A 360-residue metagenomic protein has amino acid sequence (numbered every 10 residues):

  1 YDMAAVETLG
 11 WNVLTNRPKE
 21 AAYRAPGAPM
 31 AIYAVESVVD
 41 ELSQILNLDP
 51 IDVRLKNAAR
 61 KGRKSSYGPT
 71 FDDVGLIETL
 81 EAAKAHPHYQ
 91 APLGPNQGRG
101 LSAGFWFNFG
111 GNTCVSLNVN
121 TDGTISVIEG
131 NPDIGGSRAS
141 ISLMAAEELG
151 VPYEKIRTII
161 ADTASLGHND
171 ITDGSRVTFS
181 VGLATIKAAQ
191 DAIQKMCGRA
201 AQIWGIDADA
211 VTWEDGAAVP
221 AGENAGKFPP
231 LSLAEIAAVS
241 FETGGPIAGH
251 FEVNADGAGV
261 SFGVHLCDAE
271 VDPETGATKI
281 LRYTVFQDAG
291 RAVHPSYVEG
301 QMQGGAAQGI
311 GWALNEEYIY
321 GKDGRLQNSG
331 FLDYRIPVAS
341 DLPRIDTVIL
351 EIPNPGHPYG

Functional and structural regions predicted by a protein language model:
Y1-W106, D122, M144-G360: C-terminal catalytic domains of large/alpha subunits in multi-subunit enzymes
R99-I125, E129-P132: Conserved beta-alpha junction segments in alpha/beta enzyme cores
G111-T113, G135, G263-H265: Short, small/polar residue-rich loop motifs at catalytic or cofactor-binding pockets
A139: P-loop NTPase nucleotide-binding module
